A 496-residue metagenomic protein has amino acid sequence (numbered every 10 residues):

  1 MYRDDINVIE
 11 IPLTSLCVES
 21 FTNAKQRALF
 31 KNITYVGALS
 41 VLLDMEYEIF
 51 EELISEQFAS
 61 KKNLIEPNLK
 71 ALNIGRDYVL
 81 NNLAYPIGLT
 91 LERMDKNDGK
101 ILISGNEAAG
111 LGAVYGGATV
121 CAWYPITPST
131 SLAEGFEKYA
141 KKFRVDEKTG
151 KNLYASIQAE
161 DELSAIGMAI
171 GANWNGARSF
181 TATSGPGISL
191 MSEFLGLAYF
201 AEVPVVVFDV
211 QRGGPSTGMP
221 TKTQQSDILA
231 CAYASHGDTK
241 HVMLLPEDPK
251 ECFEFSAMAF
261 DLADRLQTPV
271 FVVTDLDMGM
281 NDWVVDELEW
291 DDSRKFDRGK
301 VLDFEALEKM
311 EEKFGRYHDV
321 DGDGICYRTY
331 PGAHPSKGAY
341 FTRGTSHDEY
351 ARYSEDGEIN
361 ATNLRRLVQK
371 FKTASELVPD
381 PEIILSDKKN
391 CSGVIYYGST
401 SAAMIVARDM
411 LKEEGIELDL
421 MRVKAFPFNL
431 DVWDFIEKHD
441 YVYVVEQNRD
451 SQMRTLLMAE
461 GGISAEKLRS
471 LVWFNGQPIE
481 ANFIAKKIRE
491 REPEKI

Functional and structural regions predicted by a protein language model:
M1-G116, V120-A122: Active-site cofactor/cluster-binding pocket
R3-I6, N97, G116-C121, K151-Y154 (+9 more regions): Short coil/turn connectors at secondary-structure junctions
E10-T14, K222-P269, D275, D297-K309 (+1 more regions): Conserved thiamine diphosphate
P12, T183, V206-D209, L245 (+2 more regions): Short beta-strand segments
L16, S129-S131, G187-L190, R212-T217 (+4 more regions): Short gly/pro/ser/thr-enriched loop/turn and capping motifs at secondary-structure boundaries
C17, F58, A84-D98, A113-A118 (+5 more regions): Gly-rich Lys/Arg/Thr-decorated short loops/hinges at beta-loop-alpha junctions or inter-strand turns that position
L102-G116, F260-I496: Flexible, low-complexity linker and terminal segments
V120, T127-Y233, V242-A263: Thiamine diphosphate
